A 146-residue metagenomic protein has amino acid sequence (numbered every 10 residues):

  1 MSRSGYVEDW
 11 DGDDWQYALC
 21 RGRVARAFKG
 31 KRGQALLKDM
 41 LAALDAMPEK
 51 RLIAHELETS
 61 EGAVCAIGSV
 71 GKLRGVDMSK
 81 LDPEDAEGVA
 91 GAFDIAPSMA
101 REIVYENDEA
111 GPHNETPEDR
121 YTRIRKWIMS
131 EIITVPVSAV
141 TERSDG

Functional and structural regions predicted by a protein language model:
M1-G146: Short, glycine-biased loop/turn motifs at secondary-structure junctions and in low-complexity Ser/Thr/Pro-rich termini
